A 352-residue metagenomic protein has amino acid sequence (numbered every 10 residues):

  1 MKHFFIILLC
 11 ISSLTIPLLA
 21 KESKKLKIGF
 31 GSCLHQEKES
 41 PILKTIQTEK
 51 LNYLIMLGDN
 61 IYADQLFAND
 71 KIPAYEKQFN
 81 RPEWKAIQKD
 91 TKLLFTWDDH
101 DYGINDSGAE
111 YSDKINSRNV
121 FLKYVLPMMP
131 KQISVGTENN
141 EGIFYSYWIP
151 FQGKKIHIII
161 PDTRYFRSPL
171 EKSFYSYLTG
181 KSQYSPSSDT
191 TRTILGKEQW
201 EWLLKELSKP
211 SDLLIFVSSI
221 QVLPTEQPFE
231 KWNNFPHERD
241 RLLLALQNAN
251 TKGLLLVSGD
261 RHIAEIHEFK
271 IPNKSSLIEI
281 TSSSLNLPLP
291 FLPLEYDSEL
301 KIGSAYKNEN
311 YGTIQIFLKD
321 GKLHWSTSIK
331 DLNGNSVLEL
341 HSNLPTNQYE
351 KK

Functional and structural regions predicted by a protein language model:
F4-L14: Sec-dependent N-terminal signal peptides
L14-T15, L34: Serine/proline-rich low-complexity intrinsically disordered segments, especially terminal tails, linkers
I16-A20: Sec/Tat signal peptide C-region and signal peptidase I cleavage site
K21-K352: Metal-dependent phosphoester/phosphodiester hydrolase catalytic core
